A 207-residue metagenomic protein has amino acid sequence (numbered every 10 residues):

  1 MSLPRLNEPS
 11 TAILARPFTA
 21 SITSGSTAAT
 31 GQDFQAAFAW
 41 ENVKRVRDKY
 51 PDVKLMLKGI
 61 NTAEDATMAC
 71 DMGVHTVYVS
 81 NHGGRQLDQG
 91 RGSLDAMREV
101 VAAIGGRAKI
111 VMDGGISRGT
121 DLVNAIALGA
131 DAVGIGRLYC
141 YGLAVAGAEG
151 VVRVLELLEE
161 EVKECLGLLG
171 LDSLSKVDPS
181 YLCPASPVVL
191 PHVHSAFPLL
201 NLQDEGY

Functional and structural regions predicted by a protein language model:
M1-T27, D95-M112, I116-Y207: Alpha/beta catalytic cores of nucleotide-metabolism and tRNA/nucleoside-modifying enzymes
S24-M112, G119-Y141: Alpha/beta enzyme core
